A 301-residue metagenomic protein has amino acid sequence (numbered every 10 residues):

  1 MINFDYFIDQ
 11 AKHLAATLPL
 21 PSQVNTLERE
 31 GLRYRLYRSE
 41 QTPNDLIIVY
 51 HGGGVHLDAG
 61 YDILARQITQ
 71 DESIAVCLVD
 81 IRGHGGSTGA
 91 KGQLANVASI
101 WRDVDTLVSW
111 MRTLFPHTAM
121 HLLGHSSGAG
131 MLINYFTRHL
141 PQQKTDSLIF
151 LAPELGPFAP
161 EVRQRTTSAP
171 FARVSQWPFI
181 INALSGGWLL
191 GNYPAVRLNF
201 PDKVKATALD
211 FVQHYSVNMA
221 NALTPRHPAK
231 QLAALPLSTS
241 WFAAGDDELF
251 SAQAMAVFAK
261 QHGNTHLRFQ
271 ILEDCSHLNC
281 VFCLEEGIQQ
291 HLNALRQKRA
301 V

Functional and structural regions predicted by a protein language model:
M1-S39: An N-terminal hydrophobic leader/cap segment in hydrolases
G54-L57, G85-F115: Catalytic nucleophile-loop/oxyanion-hole region of alpha/beta-hydrolase and closely related hydrolase-like folds
G54-R66: The serine-hydrolase catalytic nucleophile loop
T69-T88: Conserved alpha/beta-hydrolase
H125-V217: Alpha/beta-hydrolase-fold enzymes
L235, W241-A243: Short beta-strand/loop motif that positions the catalytic acidic residue of the alpha/beta-hydrolase fold
D246-F250, L278: Acidic catalytic loop of the alpha/beta-hydrolase fold
L272-E285: Catalytic histidine-centered segment of alpha/beta-hydrolase-like enzymes
